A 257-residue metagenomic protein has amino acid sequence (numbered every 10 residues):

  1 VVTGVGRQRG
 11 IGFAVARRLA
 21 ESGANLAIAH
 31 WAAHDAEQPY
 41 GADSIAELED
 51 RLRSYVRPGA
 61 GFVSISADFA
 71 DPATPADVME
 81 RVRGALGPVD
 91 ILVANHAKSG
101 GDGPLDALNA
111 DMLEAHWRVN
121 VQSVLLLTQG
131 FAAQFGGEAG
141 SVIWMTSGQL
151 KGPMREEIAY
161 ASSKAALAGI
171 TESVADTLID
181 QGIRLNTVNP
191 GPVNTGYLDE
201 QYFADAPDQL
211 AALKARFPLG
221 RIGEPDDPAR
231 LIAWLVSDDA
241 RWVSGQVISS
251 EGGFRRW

Functional and structural regions predicted by a protein language model:
V1-A29: Canonical Rossmann dinucleotide-binding motif of NAD(H)/NADP(H)-dependent dehydrogenases/reductases, specifically
Y40-A46, D71, A76, A97-E114 (+3 more regions): Conserved mid-core segment of classical short-chain dehydrogenase/reductases
Y40-G41, D180, P192-F217, D227 (+1 more regions): A glycine/serine/threonine-rich, flexible loop-to-helix segment that serves as the NAD(P) cofactor-binding "lid"
K98, S141-A166, T171-D180, P192-V193: Catalytic loop of short-chain dehydrogenase/reductase
D102, G152, R216, L231-A233 (+1 more regions): Short C-terminal tail/terminal secondary-structure segment of NAD(P)H-dependent dehydrogenase/reductase domains
D106-L125, I143, L167, L219: Catalytic Tyr-X3-Lys loop
A133, D176-D180, R241: Alpha-helical segment proximal to the catalytic Tyr-Lys
A139, I179, R184, V243-G245: Short, small/polar-rich loop/turn modules that mediate ligand/substrate recognition or access, typified
